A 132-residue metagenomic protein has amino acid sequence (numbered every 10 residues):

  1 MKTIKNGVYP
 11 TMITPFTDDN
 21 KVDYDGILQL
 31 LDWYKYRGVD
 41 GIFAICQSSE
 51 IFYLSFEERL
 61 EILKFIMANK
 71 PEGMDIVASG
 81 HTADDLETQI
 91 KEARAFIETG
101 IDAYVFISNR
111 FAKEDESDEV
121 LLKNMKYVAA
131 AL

Functional and structural regions predicted by a protein language model:
K2-L132: Active-site beta->alpha loop and helix N-cap motifs at the rims of alpha/beta catalytic domains
